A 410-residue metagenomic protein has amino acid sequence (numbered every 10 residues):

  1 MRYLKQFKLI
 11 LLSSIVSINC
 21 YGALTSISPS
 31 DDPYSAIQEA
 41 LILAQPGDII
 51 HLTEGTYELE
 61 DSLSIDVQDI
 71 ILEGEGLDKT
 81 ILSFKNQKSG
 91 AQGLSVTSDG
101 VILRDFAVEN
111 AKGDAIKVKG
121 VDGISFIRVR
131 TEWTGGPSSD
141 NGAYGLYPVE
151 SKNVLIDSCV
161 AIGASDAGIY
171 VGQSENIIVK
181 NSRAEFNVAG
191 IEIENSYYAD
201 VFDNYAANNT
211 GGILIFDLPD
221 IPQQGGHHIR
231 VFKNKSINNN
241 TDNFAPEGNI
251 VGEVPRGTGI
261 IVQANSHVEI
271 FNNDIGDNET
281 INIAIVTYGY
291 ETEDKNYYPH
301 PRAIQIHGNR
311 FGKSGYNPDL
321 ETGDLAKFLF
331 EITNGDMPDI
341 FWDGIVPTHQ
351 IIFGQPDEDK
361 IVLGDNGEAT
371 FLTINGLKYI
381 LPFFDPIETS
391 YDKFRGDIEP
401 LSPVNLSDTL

Functional and structural regions predicted by a protein language model:
M1-K5, S196: N-terminal secretory signal peptides that target proteins for export/translocation
K8-N19: Bacterial N-terminal signal peptides
I27-S35, I49, D69-G113, G135: Right-handed parallel beta-helix/beta-spiral solenoid domain characteristic of secreted/periplasmic
I37-L43, E58-V67, L72, S83 (+4 more regions): Short, T/G/N/S-enriched strand-turn elements that build extracellular solenoid repeat scaffolds
G47, E75-D78, D99-E109, D122-G135 (+6 more regions): Right-handed parallel beta-helix
E60, F84-L94, N110-K117, S138-P148 (+7 more regions): Extracellular beta-strand/beta-solenoid scaffold signature
E291, N296-L410: Acidic, glycine- and Ser/Thr-rich low-complexity intrinsically disordered tracts in extracellular/secreted proteins
